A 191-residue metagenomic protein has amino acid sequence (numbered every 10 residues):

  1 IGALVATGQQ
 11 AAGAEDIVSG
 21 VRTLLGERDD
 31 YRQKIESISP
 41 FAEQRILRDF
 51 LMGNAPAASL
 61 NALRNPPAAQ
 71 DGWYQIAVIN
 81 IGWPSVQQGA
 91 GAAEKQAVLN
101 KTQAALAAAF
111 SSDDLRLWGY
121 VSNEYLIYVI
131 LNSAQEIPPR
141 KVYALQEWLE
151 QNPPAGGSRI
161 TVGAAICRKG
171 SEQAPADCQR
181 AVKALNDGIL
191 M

Functional and structural regions predicted by a protein language model:
I1-G2, R168: Hydrophobic, helix-length membrane anchors
A3-R140: Interdomain helical linkers/hinges and coiled-coil/dimerization scaffolds that transmit conformational signals
S19, T23, E147, A176-L190: CheY-like receiver
L25-R28, F110, L149, P153 (+1 more regions): Conserved NTP-handling cores and scaffolds of large molecular machines
A69-G72, A155-G157, L190: A generic structural signal for short, non-catalytic loop/turn and secondary-structure boundary residues
Q103, P138-G156, V182: Alpha-helical scaffold within the catalytic cores of cyclic-nucleotide enzymes
R116-I130, P153-V182: A short glycine-enriched loop-to-beta-strand structural element that forms part of the catalytic core of nucleotide
